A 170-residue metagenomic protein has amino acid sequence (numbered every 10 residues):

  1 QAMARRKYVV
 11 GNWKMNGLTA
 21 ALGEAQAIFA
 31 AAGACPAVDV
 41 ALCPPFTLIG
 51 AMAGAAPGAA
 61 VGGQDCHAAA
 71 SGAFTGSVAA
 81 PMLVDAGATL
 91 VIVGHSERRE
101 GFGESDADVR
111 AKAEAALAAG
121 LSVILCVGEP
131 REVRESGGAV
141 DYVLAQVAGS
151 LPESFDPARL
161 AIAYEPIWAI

Functional and structural regions predicted by a protein language model:
A2-I170: Active-site loop-to-helix "anion-binding N-cap" substructures in soluble metabolic enzymes
